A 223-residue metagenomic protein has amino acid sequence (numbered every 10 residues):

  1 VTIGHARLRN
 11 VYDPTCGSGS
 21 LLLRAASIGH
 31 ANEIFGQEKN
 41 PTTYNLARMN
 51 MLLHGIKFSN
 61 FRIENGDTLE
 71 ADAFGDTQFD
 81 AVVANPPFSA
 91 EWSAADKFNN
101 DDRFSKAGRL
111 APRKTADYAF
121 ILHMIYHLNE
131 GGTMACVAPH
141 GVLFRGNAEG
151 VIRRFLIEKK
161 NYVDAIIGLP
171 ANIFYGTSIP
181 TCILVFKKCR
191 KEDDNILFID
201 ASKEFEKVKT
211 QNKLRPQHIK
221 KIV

Functional and structural regions predicted by a protein language model:
V1-E33, T43-L46: Class I S-adenosyl-L-methionine
L8, A31, F58-N60, G131 (+2 more regions): A generic structural signal for alpha->beta connector loops
A26-G29, L53-G55, R154-K160: Short, surface-exposed basic-aromatic patches at helix termini and helix-loop junctions that form
G29, F58, T177-I179: Short, solvent-exposed loop/turn segments at the edges of secondary structure
F35, R62-E64, I167, I199: General small-molecule cofactor/ligand-binding pocket signal
E38: Conserved acidic E/D residue at the C-terminus of a beta-strand in Rossmann-like folds
L46-D76: S-adenosyl-L-methionine
D72, D76-V223: A conserved structural/catalytic subdomain of Rossmann-like adenosyl-cofactor enzymes
